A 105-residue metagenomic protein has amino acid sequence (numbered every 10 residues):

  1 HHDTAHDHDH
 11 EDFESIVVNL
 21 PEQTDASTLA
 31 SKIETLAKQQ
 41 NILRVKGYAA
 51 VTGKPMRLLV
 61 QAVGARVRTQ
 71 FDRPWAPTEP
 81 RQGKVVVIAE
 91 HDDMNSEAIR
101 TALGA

Functional and structural regions predicted by a protein language model:
H1-Q82, H91-A105: C-terminal accessory "lid"/substrate-recognition subdomains
